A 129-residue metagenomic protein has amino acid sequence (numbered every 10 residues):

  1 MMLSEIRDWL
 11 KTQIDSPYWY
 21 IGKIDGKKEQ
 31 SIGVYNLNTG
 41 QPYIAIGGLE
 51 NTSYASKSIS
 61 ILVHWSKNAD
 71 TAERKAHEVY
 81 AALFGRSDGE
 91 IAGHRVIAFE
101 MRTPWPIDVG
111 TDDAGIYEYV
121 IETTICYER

Functional and structural regions predicted by a protein language model:
M1-L49, R74, R86-H94: Small/polar-rich, solvent-exposed N-terminal microdomains that initiate assembly or binding
M2-L3, C126-R129: Short hydrophobic/aromatic patches at helix-to-coil boundaries
G40-Q41, K67-A69, R129: Residues that cap or initiate secondary-structure elements
G48-S53, D112-A114: Short, solvent-exposed beta-strand/turn "edge" segments of beta-rich domains on protein surfaces
S53-K67, Y117-Y127: Oligomerization/assembly interface segments of phage tail-like spikes and tubes
W65-S87: Mid-chain, well-packed structural core segment of small domains
F84-C126: Acidic-leaning, charged glycine-interspersed low-complexity segments
